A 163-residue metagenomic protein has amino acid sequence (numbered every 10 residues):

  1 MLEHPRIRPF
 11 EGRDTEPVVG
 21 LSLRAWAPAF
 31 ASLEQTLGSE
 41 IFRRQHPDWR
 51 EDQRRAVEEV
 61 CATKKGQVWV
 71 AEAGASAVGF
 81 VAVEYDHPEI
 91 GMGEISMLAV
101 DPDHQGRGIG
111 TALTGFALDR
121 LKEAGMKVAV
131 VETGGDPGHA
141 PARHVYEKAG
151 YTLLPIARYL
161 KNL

Functional and structural regions predicted by a protein language model:
M1-E3: Basic/polar N-terminal segments that are highly enriched at the extreme N-terminus, encompassing both cleavable
P5, P9-S96, D101, T114-G115 (+4 more regions): Acetyl-CoA-dependent GNAT
Q35-R43, V131-R143: Short, flexible, glycine-rich and Lys/Arg-enriched loop motifs at helix boundaries that contact anionic partners
V100, G106-D119, H144, K148: Conserved acetyl-CoA-binding loop-helix of GNAT-fold acetyltransferases
I109, M126, Y151: Short phosphate-binding/catalytic loops that engage adenosine nucleotides
T114, P137-A142, Y159-L163: Short glycine/proline-centered loop/turn elements that form peptide/ligand docking sites
L121-G134: Conserved GNAT acetyl-CoA-binding A-motif
Y146-I156: Conserved acetyl-CoA-binding loop of GNAT-fold acetyltransferases
